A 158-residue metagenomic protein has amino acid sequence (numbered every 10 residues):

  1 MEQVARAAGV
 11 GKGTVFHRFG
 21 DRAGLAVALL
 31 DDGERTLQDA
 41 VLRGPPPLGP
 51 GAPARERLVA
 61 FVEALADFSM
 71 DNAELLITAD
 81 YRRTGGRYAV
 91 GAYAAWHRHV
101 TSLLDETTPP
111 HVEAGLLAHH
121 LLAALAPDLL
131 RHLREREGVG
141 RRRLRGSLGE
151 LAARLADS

Functional and structural regions predicted by a protein language model:
M1-G24, A28: Helix-turn-helix
F19, A79-G85, A123, P127: Short helix-capping/turn signature of helix-turn-helix
G20-G24, A28, G49, M70 (+1 more regions): Residues in soluble alpha-helical coiled-coils and helical-bundle/repeat scaffolds
A26-G33, N72, L76: Alpha-helical DNA-contacting segments of helix-turn-helix folds
D31-A60: Amphipathic alpha-helical linker/stalk segments
Q38, V59-A60, A64-D71, R83-P109 (+3 more regions): Amphipathic alpha-helical packing segments from all-alpha helical-bundle domains
L42-P46, I77-G86: Short linear capping/connector segments at secondary-structure termini
F68-L75, S102, E106, H119-V139 (+1 more regions): Amphipathic C-terminal alpha-helical segment
